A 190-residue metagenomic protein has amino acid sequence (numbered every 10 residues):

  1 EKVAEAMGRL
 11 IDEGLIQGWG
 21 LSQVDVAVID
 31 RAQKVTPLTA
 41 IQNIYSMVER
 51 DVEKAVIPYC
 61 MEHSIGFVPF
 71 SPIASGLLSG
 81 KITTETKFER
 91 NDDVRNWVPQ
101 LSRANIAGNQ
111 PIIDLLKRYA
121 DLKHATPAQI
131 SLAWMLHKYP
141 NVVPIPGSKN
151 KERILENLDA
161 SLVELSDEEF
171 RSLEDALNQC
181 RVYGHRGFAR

Functional and structural regions predicted by a protein language model:
E1-R190: Beta/alpha (TIM)-barrel catalytic core signal, keyed to glycine-rich beta->alpha loops juxtaposed to Asp/Glu that bind
